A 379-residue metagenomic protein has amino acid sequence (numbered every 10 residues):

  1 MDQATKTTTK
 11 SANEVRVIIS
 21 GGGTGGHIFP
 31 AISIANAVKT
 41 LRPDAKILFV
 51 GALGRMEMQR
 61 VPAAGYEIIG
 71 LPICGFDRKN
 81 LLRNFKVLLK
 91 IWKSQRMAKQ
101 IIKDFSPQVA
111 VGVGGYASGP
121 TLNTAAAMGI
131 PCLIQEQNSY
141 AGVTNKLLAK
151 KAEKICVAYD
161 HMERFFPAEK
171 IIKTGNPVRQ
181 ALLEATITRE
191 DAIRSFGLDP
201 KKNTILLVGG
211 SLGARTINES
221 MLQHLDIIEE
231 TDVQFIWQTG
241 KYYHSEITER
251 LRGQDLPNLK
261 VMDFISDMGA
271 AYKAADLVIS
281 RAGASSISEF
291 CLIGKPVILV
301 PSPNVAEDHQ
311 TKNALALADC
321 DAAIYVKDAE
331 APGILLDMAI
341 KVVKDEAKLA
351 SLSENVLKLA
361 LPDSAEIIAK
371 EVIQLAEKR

Functional and structural regions predicted by a protein language model:
E14-G22, D44-K90, Q95, K241-Y243 (+1 more regions): Conserved nucleotide-sugar phosphate-binding/catalytic loop shared by glycosyltransferases and other
K39, M97-V111, S118-L133, K146-K151: Glycosyltransferases and closely related glycan-assembly transferases that use nucleotide-activated donors
R55, R60, A64, I187-R194 (+4 more regions): Donor-nucleotide binding loops and adjacent catalytic segments primarily of GT-B fold Leloir glycosyltransferases
E67, A126-E190, L198: Active-site-proximal region of nucleotide-activated glycan assembly enzymes, centered on histidine/acidic-rich loops
S106-V109, K273-I287, K295-P296: Acidic donor-binding loop of glycosyltransferase active sites
M128, K273-A275, E289-V300, C320: Conserved donor-binding/catalytic loop of nucleotide-activated donor transferases
K348-P362: A short, well-ordered alpha-helix in the C-terminal region of glycosyltransferases
P362-R379: C-terminal alpha-helical cap of glycosyltransferases
